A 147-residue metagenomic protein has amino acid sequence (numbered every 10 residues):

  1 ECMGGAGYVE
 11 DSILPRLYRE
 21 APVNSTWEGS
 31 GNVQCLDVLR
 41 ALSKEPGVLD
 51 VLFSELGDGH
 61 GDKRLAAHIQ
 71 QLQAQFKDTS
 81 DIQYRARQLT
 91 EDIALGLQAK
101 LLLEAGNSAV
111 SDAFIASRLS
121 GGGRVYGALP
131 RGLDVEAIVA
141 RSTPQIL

Functional and structural regions predicted by a protein language model:
E1-L147: Flavin-dependent oxidoreductase catalytic core characteristic of acyl-CoA dehydrogenase/oxidase-like enzymes
